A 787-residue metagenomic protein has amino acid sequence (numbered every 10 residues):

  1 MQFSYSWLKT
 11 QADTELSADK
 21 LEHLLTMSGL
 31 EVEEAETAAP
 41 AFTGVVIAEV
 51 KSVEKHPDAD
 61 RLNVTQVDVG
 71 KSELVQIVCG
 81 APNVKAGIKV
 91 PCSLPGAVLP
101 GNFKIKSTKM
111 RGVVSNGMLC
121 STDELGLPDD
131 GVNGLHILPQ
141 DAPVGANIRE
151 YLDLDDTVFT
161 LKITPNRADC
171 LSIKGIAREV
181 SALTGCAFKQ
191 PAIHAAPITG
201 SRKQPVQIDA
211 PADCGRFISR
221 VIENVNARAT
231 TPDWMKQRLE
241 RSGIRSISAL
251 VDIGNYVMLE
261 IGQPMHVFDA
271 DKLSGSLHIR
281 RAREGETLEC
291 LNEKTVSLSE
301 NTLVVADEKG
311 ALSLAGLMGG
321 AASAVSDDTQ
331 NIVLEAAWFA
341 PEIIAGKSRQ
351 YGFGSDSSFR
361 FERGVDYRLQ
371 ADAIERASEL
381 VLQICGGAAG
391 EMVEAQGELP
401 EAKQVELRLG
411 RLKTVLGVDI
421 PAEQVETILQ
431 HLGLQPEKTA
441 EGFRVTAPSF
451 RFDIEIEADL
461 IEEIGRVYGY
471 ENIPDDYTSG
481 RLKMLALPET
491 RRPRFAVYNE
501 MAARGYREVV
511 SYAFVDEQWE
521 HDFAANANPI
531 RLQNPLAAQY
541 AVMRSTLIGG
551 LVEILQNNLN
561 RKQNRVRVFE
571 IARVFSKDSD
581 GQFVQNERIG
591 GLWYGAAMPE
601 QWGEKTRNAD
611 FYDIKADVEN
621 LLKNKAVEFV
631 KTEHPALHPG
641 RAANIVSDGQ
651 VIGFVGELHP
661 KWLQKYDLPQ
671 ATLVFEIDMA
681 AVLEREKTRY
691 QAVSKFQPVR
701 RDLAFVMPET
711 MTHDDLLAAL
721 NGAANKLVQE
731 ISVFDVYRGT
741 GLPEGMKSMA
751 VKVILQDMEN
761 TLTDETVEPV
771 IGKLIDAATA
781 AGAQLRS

Functional and structural regions predicted by a protein language model:
M1-G200, V333, G352, D356 (+4 more regions): Phosphate-backbone binding interfaces of nucleic-acid-interacting proteins
Q2, H431-L434, Q582-V584, M598-S787: A carboxyl-terminal module marker
S4-Y5, H23, N63, T184 (+2 more regions): Glycine/proline-enriched, intrinsically flexible loops and inter-domain linkers
E49-I77, V144, K236-Q237, G254-A322: Conserved mixed alpha/beta core segments that line enzyme active sites in large multi-domain catalysts
K71, T108, H278-M318, A322-V325 (+6 more regions): Class II aminoacyl-tRNA synthetase-like tRNA-binding/catalytic domains
R111-G126, D130-I137, I148-D153, T157 (+5 more regions): Mobile "lid/hinge" segments at catalytic clefts and subdomain interfaces of large enzymes
G175, V405-N564, R701, I754-M758 (+2 more regions): Extended, well-folded interaction surfaces typified by the phenylalanyl-tRNA synthetase beta subunit core
V180, T184-D209, C385-L412, V418-D419: Terminal amphipathic helices with adjacent charged low-complexity linkers/tails
